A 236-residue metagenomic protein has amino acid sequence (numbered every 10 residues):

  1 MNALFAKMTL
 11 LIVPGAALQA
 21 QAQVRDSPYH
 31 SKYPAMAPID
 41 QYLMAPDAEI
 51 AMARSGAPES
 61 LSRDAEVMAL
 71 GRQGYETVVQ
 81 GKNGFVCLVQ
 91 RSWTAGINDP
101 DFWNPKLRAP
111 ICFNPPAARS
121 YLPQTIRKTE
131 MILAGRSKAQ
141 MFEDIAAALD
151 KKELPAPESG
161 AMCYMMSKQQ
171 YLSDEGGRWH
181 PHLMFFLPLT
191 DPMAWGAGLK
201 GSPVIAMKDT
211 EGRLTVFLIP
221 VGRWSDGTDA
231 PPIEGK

Functional and structural regions predicted by a protein language model:
M1-T9: Bacterial N-terminal signal peptides that target proteins for export
T9-L10, Q21: Low-complexity, intrinsically disordered short peptide segments enriched in small/polar/basic residues
A17-Q19: N-terminal signal peptide c-region/cleavage motif recognized by signal peptidases
V24-K236: Primary mode marks residue(s) on the alpha4-beta5-alpha5 output face of response regulator receiver
